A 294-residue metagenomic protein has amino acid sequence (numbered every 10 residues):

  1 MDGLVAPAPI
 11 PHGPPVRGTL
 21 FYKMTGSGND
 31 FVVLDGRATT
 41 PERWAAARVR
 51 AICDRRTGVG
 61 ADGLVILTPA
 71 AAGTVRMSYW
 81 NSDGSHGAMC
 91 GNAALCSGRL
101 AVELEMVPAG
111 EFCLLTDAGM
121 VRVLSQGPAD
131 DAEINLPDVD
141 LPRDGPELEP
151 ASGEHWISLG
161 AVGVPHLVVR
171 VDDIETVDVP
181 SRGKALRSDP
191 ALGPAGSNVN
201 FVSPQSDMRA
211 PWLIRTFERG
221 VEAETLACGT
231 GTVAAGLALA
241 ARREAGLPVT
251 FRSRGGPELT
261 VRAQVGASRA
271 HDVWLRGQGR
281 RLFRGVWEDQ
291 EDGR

Functional and structural regions predicted by a protein language model:
D2-P128, V168-R294: A glycine-rich beta-to-alpha transition motif near the start of alpha/beta enzyme domains, typified by
S27, V139, P165: Short glycine-rich anion-binding loops that position phosphate/pyrophosphate groups of nucleotides and phosphorylated
D138-I157, K184: Active-site glycine-rich loop that binds ribose-phosphate moieties when present
E149-D178: Internal active-site segments that recognize and position negatively charged phosphoryl groups and nucleotide moieties
